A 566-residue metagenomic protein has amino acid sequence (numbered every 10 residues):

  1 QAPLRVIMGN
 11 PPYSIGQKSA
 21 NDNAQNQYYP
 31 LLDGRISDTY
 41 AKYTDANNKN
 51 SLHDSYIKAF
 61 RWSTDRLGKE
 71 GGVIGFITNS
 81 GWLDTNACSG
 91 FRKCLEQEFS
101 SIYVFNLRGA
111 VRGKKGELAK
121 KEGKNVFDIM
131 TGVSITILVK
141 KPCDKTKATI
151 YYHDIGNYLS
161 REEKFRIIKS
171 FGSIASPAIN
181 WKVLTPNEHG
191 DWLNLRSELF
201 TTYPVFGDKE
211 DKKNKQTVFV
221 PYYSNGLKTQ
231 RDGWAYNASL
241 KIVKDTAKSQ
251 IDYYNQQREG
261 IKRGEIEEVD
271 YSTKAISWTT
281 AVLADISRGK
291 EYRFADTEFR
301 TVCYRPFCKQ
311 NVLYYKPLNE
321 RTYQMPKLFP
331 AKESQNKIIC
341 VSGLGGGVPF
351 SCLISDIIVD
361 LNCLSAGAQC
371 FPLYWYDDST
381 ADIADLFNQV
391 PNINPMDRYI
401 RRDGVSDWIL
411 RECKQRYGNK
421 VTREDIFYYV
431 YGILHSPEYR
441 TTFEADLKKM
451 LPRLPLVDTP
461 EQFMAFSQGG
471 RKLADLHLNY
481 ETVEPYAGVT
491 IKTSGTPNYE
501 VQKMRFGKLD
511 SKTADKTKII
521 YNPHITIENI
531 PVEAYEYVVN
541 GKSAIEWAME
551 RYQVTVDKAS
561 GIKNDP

Functional and structural regions predicted by a protein language model:
Q1: S-adenosyl-L-methionine
R5: Conserved acidic residues
G9-Y13: Amphipathic alpha-helical repeat scaffolds
S14-L52: Mobile active-site "lid"/loop adjacent to the S-adenosyl-L-methionine
N21, Y28, A46, W62-P566: Sequence-level detector for compositionally biased, low-complexity segments
N50-K58, E117: Conserved phosphate-coordination/catalytic loops
